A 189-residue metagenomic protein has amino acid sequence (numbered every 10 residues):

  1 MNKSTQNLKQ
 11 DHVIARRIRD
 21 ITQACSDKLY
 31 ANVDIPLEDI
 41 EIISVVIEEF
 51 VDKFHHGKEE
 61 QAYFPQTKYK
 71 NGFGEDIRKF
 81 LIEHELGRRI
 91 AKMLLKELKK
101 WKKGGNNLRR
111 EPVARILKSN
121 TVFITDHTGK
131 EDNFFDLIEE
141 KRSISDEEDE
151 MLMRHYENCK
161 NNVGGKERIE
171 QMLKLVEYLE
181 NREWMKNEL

Functional and structural regions predicted by a protein language model:
M1-L189: Small-residue-biased structural context
